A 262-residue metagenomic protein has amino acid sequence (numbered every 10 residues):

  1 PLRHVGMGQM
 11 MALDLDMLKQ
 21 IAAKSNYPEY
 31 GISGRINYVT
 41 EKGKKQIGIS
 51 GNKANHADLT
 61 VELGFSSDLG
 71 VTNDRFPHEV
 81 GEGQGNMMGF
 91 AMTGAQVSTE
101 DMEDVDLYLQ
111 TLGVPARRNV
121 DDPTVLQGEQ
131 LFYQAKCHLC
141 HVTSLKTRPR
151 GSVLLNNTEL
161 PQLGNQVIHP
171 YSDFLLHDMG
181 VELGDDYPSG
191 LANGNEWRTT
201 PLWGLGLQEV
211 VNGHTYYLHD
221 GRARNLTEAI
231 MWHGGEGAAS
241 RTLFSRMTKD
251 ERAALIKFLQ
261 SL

Functional and structural regions predicted by a protein language model:
P1-L262: Periplasmic c-type cytochrome electron-transfer domains
